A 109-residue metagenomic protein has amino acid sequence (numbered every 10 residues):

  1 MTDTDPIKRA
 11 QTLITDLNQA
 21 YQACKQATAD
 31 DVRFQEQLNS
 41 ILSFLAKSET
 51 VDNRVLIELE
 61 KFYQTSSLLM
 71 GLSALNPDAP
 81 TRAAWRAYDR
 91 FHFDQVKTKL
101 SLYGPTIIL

Functional and structural regions predicted by a protein language model:
M1-S40, F93-I108: Short terminal alpha-helical segments
Q11, T28, K47, A84-Y88: Intrinsic disorder/low-complexity segments
Y21-L72: Amphipathic alpha-helical interaction modules
Y63-L109: Amphipathic alpha-helical binding modules
